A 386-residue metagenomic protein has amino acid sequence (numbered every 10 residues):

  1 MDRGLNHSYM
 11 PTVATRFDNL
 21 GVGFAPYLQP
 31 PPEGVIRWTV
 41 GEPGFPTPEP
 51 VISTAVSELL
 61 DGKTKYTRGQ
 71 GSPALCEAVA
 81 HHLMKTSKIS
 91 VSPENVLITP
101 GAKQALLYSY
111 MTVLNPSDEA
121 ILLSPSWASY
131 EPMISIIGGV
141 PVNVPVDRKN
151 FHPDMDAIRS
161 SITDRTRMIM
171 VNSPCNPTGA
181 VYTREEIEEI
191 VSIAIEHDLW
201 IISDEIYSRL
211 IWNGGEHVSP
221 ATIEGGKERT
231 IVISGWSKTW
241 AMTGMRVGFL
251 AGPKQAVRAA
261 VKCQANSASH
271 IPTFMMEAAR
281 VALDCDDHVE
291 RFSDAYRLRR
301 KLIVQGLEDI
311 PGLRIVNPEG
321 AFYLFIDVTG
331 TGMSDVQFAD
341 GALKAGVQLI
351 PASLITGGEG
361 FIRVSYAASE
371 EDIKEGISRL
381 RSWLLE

Functional and structural regions predicted by a protein language model:
M1-F17, Q29-I36, E42-E58, A74 (+1 more regions): PLP-dependent class I/II
L20-F24: N-terminal signal-anchor/first transmembrane alpha helix
W38, G62-T64, A78-T86: Glycine-rich loop-to-alpha-helix module at the N-terminal edge of alpha/beta enzyme cores
Q70-G71: Short beta-strand to alpha-helix junction loop
